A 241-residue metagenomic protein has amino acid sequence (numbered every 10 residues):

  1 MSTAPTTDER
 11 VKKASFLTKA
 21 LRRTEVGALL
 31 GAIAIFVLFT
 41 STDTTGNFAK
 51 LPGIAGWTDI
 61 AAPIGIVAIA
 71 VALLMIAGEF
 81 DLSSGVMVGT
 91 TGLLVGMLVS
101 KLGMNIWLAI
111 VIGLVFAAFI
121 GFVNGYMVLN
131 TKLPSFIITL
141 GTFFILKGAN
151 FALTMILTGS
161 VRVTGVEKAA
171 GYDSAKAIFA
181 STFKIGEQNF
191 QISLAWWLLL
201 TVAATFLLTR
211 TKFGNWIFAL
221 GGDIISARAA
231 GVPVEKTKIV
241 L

Functional and structural regions predicted by a protein language model:
M1-L30: Transmembrane alpha-helical segments of polytopic membrane transport and secretion proteins
L17-E25, A49-D59, G103-L108, A180-A195: Interfacial loop-to-helix junctions that mark the boundaries of transmembrane helices in multi-pass membrane
E25-L30, W57, G65, V86-T90 (+4 more regions): Hydrophobic alpha-helical transmembrane segments
L30-S41, I69-A70, T90, L94 (+3 more regions): Generic alpha-helical transmembrane segments of integral inner-membrane proteins, especially permease/transport modules
I33-D43, K50-L102, I106, Y126-L133: Single transmembrane alpha-helix segments in multi-pass membrane proteins
P63, G92-L93, G141-N150, A229: Small-residue-rich segments of transmembrane alpha-helices in multi-pass membrane proteins, especially helix faces
N105, A109-G113, F119-N124, V128 (+1 more regions): Helix-loop-helix "hairpin" substructures at the membrane interface of multi-pass membrane proteins
F136-T211, I239-V240: Transmembrane helix-bundle core of multi-pass membrane transporters and related energy-transducing complexes
